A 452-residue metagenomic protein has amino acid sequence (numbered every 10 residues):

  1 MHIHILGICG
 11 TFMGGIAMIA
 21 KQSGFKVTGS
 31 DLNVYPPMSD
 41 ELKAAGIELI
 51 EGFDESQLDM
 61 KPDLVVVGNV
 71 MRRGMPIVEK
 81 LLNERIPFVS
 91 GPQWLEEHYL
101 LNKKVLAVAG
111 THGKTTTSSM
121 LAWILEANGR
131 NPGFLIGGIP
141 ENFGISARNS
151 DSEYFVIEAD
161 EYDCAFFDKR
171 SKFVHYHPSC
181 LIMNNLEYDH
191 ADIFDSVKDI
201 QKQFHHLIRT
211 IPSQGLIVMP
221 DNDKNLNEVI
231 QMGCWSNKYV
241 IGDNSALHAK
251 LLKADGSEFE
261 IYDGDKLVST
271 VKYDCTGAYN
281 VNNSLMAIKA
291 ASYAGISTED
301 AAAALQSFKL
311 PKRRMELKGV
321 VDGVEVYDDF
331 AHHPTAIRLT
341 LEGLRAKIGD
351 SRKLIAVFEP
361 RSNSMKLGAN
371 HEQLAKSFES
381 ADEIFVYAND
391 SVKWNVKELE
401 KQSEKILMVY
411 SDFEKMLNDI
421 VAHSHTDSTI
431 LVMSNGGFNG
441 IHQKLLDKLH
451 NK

Functional and structural regions predicted by a protein language model:
M1-V34, K43-L49, K61, V65 (+6 more regions): ATP-dependent carboxylate-amine ligase
I19-Q22, K43, S56-M60, R73-M219 (+1 more regions): Phosphate-binding loop of NTP-binding sites
L32-Y35, F53-E55, N69-R73, Q93 (+3 more regions): Short, polar loop motifs at secondary-structure junctions
P37, D59, H98, N142-G144 (+4 more regions): Generic structural signal for helix capping and beta-alpha/helix-loop junctions
I50-F53, G91-E96, L135-G138, C234-A254 (+4 more regions): Beta-strand->loop->alpha-helix junctions that form or flank phosphate-binding loops in nucleotide-handling enzymes
V65-G68, I157-E158, M183, M219 (+2 more regions): Redox-cofactor binding/interface segments in oxidoreductases and associated redox assembly factors
L251-S269: Acidic-glycine-rich active-site phosphate/pyrophosphate-binding loop
